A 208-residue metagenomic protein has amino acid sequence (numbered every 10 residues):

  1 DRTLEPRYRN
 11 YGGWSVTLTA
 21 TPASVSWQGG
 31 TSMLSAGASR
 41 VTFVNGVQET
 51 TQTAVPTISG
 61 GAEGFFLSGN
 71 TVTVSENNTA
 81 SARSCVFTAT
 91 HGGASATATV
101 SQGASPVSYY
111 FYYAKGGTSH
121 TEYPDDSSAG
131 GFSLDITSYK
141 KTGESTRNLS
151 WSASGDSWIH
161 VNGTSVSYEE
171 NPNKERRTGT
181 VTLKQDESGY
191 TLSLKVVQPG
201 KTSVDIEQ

Functional and structural regions predicted by a protein language model:
D1, S81-G93, R176-E187: A short beta-strand micro-motif common to beta-rich folds, especially ectodomain repeats
D1-G12: Conserved "repeat-terminator" motif of extracellular CCP/Sushi domains
R2, A94-T99, Y190-L194: Extracellular and select intracellular beta-sandwich modules with Ser/Thr-enriched, small-residue motifs on
Y8-N10, V100-P106, L194-K201: Interdomain boundary/hinge segments at the C-termini of tandem beta-sandwich modules
G13-A20, F66, V107-G117, V204-E207: Proline-enriched interdomain boundary motifs that mark the N-terminal boundary and often initiate the first structured
S15, M33-A36, R40-T71, G131-S165: Surface-exposed binding patches on compact interaction domains or structured appendages
A23-G30, H120-A129: Short, solvent-exposed loop/linker segments at the N-terminal edge of repeated beta-sheet extracellular domains
N70-S84, T164-T180: Extracellular/luminal low-complexity segments enriched in Ser/Thr/Pro
